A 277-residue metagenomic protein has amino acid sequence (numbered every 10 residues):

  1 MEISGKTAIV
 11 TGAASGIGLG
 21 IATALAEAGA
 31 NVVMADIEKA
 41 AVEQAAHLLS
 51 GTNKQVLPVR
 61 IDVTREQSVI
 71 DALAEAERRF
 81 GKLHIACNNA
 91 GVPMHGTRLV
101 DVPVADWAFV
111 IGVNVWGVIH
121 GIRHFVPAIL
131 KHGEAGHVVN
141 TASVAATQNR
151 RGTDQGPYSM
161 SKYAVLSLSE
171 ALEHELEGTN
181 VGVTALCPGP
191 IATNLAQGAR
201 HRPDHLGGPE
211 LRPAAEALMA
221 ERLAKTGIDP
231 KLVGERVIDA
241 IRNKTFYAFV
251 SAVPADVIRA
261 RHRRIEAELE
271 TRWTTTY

Functional and structural regions predicted by a protein language model:
I3-V33: Canonical Rossmann dinucleotide-binding motif of NAD(H)/NADP(H)-dependent dehydrogenases/reductases, specifically
A28-A45: Conserved glycine-rich Rossmann-like NAD(P)H-binding loop of the short-chain dehydrogenase/reductase
K39-A40, R60-D71, V104: The beta1-alpha1 cofactor-binding region of Rossmann-like NAD(H)/NADP(H)-dependent oxidoreductases
T97-L99, D106-A108: Substrate-binding pocket helix/loop in short-chain dehydrogenase/reductase
I122, S161: Active-site helix of classical SDR
S143: Residue(s) in the substrate-gating loop at a strand-loop-helix junction that position the organic substrate next
G178-A248: SDR active-site lid
